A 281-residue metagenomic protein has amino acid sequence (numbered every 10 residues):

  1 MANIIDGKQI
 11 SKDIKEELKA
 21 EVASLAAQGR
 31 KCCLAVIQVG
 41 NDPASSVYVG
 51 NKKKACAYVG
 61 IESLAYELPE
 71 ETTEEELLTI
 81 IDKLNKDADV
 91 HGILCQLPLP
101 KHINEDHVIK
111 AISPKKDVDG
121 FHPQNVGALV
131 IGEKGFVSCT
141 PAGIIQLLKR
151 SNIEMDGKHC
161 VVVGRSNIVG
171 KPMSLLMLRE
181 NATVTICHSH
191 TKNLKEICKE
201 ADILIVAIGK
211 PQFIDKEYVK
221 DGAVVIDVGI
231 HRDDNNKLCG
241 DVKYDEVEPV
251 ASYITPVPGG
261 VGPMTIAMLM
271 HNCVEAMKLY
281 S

Functional and structural regions predicted by a protein language model:
M1-R30: Positively charged, low-complexity intrinsically disordered leader regions
N41-K53, G135-V224, K237-E248: Glycine-rich phosphate/diphosphate-binding loop of Rossmann-like nucleotide-binding domains
C56-E70, V184-I186: Short beta-strand elements in bilobed, periplasmic/extracellular small-molecule ligand-binding domains
E76-D87: Short, well-structured alpha-helical segments in soluble
L94-M155: Anion-binding alpha/beta catalytic cores of soluble intermediary-metabolism enzymes, centered on
P98, A207-K210, G229-I230: Short glycine-/small-residue-rich Rossmann-like dinucleotide-binding loops
K101-H102, Q212-I214, D233-D234: Short glycine-rich, flexible loops that bind phosphorylated cofactors or substrates
E105-H122, V126, I226-Y280: Rossmann-fold NAD(P)-binding glycine/threonine-rich loop
